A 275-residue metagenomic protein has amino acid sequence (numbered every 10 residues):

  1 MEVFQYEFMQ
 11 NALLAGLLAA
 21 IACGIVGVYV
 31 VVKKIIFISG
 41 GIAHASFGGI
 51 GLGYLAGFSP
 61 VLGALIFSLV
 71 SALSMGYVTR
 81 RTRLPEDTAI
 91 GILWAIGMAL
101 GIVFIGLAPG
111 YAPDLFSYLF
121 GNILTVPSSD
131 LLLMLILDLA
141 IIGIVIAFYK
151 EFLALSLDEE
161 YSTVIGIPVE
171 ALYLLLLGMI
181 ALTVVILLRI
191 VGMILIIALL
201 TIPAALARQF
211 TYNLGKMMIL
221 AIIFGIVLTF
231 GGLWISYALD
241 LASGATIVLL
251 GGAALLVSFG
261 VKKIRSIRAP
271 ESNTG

Functional and structural regions predicted by a protein language model:
M1-I21, T274: Membrane-interfacial amphipathic/re-entrant helices at transmembrane-helix boundaries
Y6-N11, T82, I90-K150: Transmembrane helix-bundle core of multi-pass membrane transporters and related energy-transducing complexes
A12-A15, P60-S68, D87, G91 (+3 more regions): Loop-to-transmembrane alpha-helix initiation sites
L17, I21-I25, I66-S74, L100 (+4 more regions): Generic alpha-helical transmembrane segments of integral inner-membrane proteins, especially permease/transport modules
V28-Y111, A207-I219, S236-A238, K263-I264: Short loop segments and helix-boundary regions at transmembrane helix junctions of multi-pass inner-membrane proteins
L131-I202: Helix-loop-helix "hairpin" substructures at the membrane interface of multi-pass membrane proteins
I194-A245: Transmembrane alpha-helical segments in multi-pass inner-membrane proteins
L241-G275: Cytosolic-side transmembrane-helix boundaries in multi-pass membrane proteins
